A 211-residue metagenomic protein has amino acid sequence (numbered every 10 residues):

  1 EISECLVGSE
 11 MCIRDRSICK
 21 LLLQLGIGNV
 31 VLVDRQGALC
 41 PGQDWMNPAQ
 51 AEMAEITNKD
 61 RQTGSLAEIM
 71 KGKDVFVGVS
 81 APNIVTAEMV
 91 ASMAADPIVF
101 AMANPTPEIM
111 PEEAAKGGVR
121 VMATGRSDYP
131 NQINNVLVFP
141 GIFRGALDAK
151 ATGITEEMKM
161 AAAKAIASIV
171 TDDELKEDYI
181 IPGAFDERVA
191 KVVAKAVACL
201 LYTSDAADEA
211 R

Functional and structural regions predicted by a protein language model:
E1-I13, Y202-R211: Single conserved hydrophobic/aromatic residue that forms the stacking wall/gate of nucleotide- or nucleobase-binding
S9, D15-M70: Glycine-rich phosphate/diphosphate-binding loop of Rossmann-like nucleotide-binding domains
R14-K20, C40, N83-E88, E108-I109: Short glycine/serine/threonine-rich phosphate/pyrophosphate-binding segments that cradle anionic phosphate groups
S17, V31-L32, F76-G78, I98-A101 (+3 more regions): Structured core elements
L21-L25, E88-A95, A114-V119: Short, solvent-exposed amphipathic alpha-helical segments in soluble enzyme and RNA/protein-processing domains
L22-G26, V30, D34-G37, M70-A81 (+8 more regions): Structural signal for hydrophobic packing residues in well-ordered secondary-structure cores of soluble enzyme domains
W45-V90, A94, I98-A101: Rossmann-like NAD(P)-binding element
A103-L200: Adenosine-phosphate binding glycine-rich loop
